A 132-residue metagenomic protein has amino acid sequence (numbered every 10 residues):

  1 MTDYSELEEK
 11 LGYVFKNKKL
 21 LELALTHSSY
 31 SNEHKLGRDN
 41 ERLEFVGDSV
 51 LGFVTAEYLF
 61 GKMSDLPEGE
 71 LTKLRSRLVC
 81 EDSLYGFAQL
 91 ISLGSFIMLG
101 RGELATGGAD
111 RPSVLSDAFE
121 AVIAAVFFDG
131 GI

Functional and structural regions predicted by a protein language model:
M1-I132: RNase III-family endoribonuclease catalytic core
